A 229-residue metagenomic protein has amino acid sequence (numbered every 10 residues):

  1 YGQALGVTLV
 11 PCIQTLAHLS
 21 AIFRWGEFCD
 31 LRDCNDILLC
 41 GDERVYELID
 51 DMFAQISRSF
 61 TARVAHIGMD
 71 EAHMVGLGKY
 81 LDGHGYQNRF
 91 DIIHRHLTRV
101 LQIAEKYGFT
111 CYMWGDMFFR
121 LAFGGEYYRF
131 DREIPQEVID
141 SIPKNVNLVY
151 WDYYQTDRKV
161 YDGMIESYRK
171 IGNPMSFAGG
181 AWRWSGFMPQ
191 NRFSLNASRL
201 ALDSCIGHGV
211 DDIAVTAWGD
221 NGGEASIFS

Functional and structural regions predicted by a protein language model:
G2-G26, T61-V64: Glycine-rich, aromatic-flanked loop segments that form ligand/cofactor-binding clefts across common enzyme folds
G6, Y46-R58, A62-R63, D82-S229: Substrate-binding groove of N-acetylhexosamine-processing glycoside hydrolases
C12-S20, G68-A72, M117-F118, A217-G219: Short, solvent-exposed turn/loop segments enriched in Gly/Ser/Thr/Pro and often Arg
I13-L16, L31-Y86: Active-site groove signature of glycoside hydrolases
A17, G26-C29, D36, D140 (+1 more regions): Flexible, active-site-adjacent loop/turn segments at secondary-structure boundaries
S20-R24, G78, G124, V160-Y161: Short, solvent-exposed loop/turn and secondary-structure capping segments
F23, R32-N35, D42, V146 (+1 more regions): Solvent-exposed, flexible loop/coil residues
R24-F28, D70-M74, A181: Short connector loops/turns at beta-strand edges and beta->alpha or beta->beta junctions
